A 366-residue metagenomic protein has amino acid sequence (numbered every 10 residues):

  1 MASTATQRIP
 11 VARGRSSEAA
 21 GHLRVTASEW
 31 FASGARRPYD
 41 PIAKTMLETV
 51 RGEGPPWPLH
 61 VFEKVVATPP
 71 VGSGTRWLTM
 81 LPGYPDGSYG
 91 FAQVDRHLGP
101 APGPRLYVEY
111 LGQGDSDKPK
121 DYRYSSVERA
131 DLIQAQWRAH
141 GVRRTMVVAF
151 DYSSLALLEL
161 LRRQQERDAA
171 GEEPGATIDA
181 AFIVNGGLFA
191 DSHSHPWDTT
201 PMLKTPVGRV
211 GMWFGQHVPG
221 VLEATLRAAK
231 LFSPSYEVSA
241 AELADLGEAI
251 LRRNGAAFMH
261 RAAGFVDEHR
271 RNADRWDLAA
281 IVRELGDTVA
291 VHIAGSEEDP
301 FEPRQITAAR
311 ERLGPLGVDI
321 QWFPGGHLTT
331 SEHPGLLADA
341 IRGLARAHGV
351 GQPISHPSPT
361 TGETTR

Functional and structural regions predicted by a protein language model:
M1-A2: N-terminal mitochondrial targeting presequences
A5-V50, V61-W77, P85, Y89-G90 (+5 more regions): Flexible "cap/lid" subdomain of the alpha/beta-hydrolase fold that forms the substrate-access gate
E53-P58: Glycine-centered tight beta-turn/hairpin loop motif at sheet-sheet or coil-to-beta transitions
D86, Q93, L336: Residue-level recognition of oxygen-bearing side chains
Q93-G103: A short, Lys/Arg-enriched amphipathic alpha-helix followed by its capping loop at the start of a domain
V94, L160, A340-L344: Hydrophobic residues on the short alpha-helix immediately C-terminal to a glycine-rich phosphate/catalytic loop
G314-R366: Catalytic active-site module of serine/aspartate enzymes centered on a nucleophile-bearing elbow/loop
